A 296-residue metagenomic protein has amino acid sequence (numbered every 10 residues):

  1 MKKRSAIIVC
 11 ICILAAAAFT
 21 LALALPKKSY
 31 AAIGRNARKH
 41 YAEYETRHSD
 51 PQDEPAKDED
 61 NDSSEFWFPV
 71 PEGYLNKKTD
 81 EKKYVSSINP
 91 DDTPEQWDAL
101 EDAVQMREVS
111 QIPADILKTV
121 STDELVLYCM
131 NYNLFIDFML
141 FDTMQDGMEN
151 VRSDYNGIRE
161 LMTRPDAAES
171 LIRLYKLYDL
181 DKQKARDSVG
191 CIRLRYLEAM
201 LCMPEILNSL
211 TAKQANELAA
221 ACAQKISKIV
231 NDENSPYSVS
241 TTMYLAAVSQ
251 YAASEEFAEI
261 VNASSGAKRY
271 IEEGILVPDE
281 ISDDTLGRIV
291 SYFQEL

Functional and structural regions predicted by a protein language model:
M1-C12: N-terminal Sec-pathway targeting helices
R4-S5, S29-Y30, E59: Residue-level detector of intrinsically disordered/flexible regions characterized by low predicted structural confidence
I11-T20: Hydrophobic membrane-insertion alpha-helices, especially the h-region of bacterial N-terminal signal peptides
T20-A37: Sec-dependent signal peptide cleavage junction
R38-H40, R47, D58, F66 (+1 more regions): Non-catalytic all-alpha helical scaffold/repeat segments
